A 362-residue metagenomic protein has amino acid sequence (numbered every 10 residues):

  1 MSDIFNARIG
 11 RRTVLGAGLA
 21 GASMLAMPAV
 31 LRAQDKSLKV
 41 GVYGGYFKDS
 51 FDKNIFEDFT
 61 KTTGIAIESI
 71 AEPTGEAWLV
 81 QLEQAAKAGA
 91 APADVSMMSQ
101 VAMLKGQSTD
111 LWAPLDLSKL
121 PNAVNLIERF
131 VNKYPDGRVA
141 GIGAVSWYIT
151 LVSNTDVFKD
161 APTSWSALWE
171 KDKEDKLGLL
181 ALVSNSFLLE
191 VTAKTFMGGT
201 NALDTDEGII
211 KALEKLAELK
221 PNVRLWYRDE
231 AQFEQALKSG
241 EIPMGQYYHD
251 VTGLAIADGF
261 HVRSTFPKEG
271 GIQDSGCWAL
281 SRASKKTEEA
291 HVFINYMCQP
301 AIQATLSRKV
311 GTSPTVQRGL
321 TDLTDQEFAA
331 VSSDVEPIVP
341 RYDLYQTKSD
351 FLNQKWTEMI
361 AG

Functional and structural regions predicted by a protein language model:
M1-I9, T13, A17-M24: N-terminal secretory signal peptides
A29-A33: Sec/Tat signal peptide C-region and signal peptidase I cleavage site
D35-L104: Early extracytoplasmic/lumenal segment of secretory-pathway proteins
K48-D52, G75-E76, P92-R224, R228-E234: Extracytoplasmic ligand-binding site segments that recognize negatively charged/polar headgroups
M103-K105, M244-H261: A ligand-binding cleft/hinge motif common to bilobed small-molecule-binding domains
I210-L219, I256-R282: Periplasmic-binding protein-like
Q235, P337-G362: Conserved C-terminal helix/tail region of periplasmic/extracytoplasmic solute-binding proteins
G271, G276, S281-P340: Mature extracytoplasmic/periplasmic domains
